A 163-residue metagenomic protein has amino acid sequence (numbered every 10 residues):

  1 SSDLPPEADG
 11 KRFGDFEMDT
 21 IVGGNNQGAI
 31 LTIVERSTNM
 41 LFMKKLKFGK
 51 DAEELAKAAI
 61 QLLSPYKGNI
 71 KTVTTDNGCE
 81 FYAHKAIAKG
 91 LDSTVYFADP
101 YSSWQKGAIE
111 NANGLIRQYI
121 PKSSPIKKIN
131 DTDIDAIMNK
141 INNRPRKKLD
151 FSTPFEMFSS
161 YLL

Functional and structural regions predicted by a protein language model:
G10, G14, S123-S124: Glycine-centered loop/turn motifs
F13-G23: Two-metal-ion RNase H-like nuclease active-site motif
I21, N26-F42: Short conserved beta-strand segments at catalytic cores or DNA/RNA-binding microdomains of nucleic-acid binding
N25-N26, M43-Y66: Active-site beta-loop-alpha junctions of metal-dependent nucleic acid enzymes, especially the RNase H-like/DDE
M40, K67-N69, T74, T94 (+1 more regions): Polytopic alpha-helical membrane proteins, predominantly small-molecule transporters/carriers
S64, A88-V95, D99-L163: Charged alpha-helix within mobile-element recombinases
G68-A83, Y101: Acidic/histidine-rich, metal-coordinating catalytic segments
